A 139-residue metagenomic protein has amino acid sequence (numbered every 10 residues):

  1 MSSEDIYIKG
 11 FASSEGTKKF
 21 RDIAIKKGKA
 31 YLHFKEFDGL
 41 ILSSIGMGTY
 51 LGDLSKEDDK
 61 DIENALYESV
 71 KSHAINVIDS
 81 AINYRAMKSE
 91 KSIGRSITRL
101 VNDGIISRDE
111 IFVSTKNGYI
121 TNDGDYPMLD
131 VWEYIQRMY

Functional and structural regions predicted by a protein language model:
M1-K116, T121, L129-W132: N-terminal binding-site loop/beta-alpha segment at the start of enzyme catalytic domains that lines or forms
Y126-Y139: Aromatic- and acidic-residue-enriched segments that line the glycan-binding/catalytic groove of carbohydrate-active
